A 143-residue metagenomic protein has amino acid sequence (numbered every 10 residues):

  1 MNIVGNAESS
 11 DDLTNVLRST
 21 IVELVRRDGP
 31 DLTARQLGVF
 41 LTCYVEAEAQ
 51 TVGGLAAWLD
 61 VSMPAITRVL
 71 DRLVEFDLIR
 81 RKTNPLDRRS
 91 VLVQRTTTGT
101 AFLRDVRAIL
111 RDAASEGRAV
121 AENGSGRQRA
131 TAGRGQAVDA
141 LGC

Functional and structural regions predicted by a protein language model:
M1-D31, G142-C143: N-terminal leader segment of winged-helix/HTH proteins
T20, L24, D105-C143: Amphipathic alpha-helical dimerization/coiled-coil segments that flank or bridge DNA-binding/regulatory modules
V22-S62: N-terminal helix-turn-helix DNA-binding core of bacterial DNA-binding proteins
A49-V91: Canonical helix-turn-helix DNA-binding module
P85-V106: Basic, amphipathic "hinge/linker" alpha-helix immediately C-terminal to the N-terminal HTH DNA-binding motif
